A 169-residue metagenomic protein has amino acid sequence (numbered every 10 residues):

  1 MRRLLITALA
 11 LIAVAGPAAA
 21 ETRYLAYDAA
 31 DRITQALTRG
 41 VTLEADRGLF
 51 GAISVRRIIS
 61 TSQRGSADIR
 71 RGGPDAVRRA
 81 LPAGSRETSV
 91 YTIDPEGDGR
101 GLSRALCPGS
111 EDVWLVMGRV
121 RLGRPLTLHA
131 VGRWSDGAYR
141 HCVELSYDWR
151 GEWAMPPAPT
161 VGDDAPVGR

Functional and structural regions predicted by a protein language model:
M1-A8: Bacterial N-terminal signal peptides that target proteins for export
A13-P17: N-terminal signal peptide c-region/cleavage motif recognized by signal peptidases
E21-Q35: Tryptophan-anchored aromatic micro-motifs
A29, G48-A52, L126-A130: Short hydrophobic/aromatic-rich beta-strand segments that constitute the beta-sheet cores of beta-sandwich/beta-barrel
R32-A36, S54-L115: Contiguous, well-ordered beta-strand patches that form the walls/edges of small beta-barrel/beta-sandwich domains
I33-T42, R119: Short linear motifs in intrinsically disordered
T38-S54: Short, flexible N-terminal segments of the mature chain
S85-R169: Beta-strand-rich cores of mature extracytoplasmic or soluble domains
